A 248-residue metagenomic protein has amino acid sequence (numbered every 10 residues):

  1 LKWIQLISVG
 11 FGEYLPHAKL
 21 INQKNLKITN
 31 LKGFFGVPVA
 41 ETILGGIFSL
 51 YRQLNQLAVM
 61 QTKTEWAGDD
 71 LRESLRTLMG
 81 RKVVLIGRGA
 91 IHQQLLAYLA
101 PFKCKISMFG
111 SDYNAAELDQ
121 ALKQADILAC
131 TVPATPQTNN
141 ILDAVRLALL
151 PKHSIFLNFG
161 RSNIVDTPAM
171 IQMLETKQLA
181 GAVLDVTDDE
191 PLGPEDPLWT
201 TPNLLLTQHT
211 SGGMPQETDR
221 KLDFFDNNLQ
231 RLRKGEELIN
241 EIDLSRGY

Functional and structural regions predicted by a protein language model:
L1, R81, K103, A125 (+2 more regions): Short, well-ordered alpha-helix to beta-strand connector turns
L1-A58: Phosphate/diphosphate ligand-binding glycine-rich loop within oxidoreductases
I21-F34, K152-I155, Q172-D188, T200-S211: Rossmann-fold dehydrogenase core element
T29-N30, F34-T42, Q56, M60 (+2 more regions): C-terminal helix-to-coil terminal segments
A58-Q94: Glycine-rich NAD(P)-binding loop of Rossmann-like domains
L75-M79, A148, L198: Short, flexible hinge/linker loops that cap or flank conserved catalytic cores
A100-A115: NAD(P)-binding Rossmann-fold cofactor-contacting core
D112-P197: Rossmann-like adenosine-cofactor binding region
